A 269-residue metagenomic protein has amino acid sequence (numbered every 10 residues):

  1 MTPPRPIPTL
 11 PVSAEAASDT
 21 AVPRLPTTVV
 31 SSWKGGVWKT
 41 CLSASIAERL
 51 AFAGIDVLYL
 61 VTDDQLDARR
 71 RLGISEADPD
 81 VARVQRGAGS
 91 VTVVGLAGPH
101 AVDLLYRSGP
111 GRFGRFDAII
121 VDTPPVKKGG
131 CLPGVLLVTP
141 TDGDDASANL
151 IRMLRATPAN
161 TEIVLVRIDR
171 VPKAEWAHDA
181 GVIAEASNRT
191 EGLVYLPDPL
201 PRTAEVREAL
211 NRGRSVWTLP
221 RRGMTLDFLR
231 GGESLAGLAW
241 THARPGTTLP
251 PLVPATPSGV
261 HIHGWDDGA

Functional and structural regions predicted by a protein language model:
M1-K34, I55: Extreme N-terminal, non-catalytic leader segments that precede Walker-type/kinase nucleotide-binding cores
S31-K34, F52-A118, N211: P-loop/Walker-type NTP enzyme "switch/lid" segment
K39: Conserved lysine of the Walker
L42: Hydrophobic positions on the alpha1 helix immediately C-terminal to the Walker A/P-loop
G114-G129: Glycine-rich phosphate-binding loop used to anchor ATP phosphates in small-molecule kinases, encompassing both
V126-D144, E162: Inter-motif core of Ras-like GTPase G domains
I168-L219, F228: Beta-strand-loop-alpha "switch" segments that mediate conformational coupling across diverse proteins
S215-A269: NTP-binding/hydrolysis catalytic cores, primarily Walker-type P-loop NTPases
